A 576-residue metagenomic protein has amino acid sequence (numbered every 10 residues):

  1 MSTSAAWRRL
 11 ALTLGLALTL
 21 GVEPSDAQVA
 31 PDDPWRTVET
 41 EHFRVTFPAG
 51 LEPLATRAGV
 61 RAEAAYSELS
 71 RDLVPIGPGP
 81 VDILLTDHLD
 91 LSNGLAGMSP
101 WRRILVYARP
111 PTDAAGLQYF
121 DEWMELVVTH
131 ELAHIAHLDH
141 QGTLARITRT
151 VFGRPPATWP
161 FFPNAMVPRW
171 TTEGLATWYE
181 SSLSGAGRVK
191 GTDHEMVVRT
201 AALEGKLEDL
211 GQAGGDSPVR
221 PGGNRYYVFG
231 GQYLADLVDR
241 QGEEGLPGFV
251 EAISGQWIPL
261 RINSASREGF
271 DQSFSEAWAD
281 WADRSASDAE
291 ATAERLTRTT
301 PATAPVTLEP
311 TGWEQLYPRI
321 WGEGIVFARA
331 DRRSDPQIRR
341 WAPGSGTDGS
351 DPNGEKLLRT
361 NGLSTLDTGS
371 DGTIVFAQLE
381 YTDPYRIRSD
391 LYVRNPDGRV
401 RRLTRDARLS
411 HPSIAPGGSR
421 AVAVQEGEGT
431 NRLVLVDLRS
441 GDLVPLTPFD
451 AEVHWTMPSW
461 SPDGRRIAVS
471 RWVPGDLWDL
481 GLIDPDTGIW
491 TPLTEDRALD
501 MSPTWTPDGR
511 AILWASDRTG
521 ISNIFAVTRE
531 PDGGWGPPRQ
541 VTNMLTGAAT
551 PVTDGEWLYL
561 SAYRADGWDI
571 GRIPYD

Functional and structural regions predicted by a protein language model:
A27-F162, P168, A176, D216-V219: Juxtacatalytic substrate-recognition/specificity segment
Q28-E39, P221-R225, E251-S370, L379: Beta/coil-rich, acidic/histidine-enriched accessory regions frequently appended to metallopeptidases
V29-P31, W101, E122-V127, H140-A302: Acidic/His/Gly-enriched intrinsically disordered linker/tail segments that often contain short helix/coil "MoRF-like"
V189, T311-Q315, R329-R339, L357-L363 (+10 more regions): A flexible loop/linker signature enriched in serine peptidases of the S9 family
T303-E309, P352-L357, R399-T404, D442-P448 (+2 more regions): A short beta-strand motif characteristic of beta-propeller blades
I320-G322, G369-D371, P416-G417, P462-D463 (+2 more regions): Residue-level detector of Asp-centered blade-edge/turn motifs that repeat once per structural unit in beta-propeller
I325, I374-V375, A421, G464-I467 (+2 more regions): Hydrophobic beta-strand positions that form the internal "hydrophobic ladder" of WD40/Gbeta-like beta-propeller blades
A342-S345, N395-G398, D437-G441, D484-G488 (+2 more regions): Short loop/turn segments that connect beta-strands within beta-propeller blades
